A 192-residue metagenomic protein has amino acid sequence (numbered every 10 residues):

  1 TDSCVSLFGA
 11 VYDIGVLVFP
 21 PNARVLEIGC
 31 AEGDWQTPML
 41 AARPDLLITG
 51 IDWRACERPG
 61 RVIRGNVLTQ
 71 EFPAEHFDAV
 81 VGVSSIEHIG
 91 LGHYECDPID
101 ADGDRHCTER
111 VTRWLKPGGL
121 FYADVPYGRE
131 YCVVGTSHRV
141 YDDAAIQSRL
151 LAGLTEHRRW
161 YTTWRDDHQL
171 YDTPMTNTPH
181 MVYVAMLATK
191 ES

Functional and structural regions predicted by a protein language model:
T1-P21: Class I SAM-dependent methyltransferase Rossmann-like catalytic core, especially the SAM/SAH-binding loop
G29-Q70: Class I SAM-dependent methyltransferase SAM/SAH-binding core
L68-V81: A short acidic, Gly/Pro-enriched loop at the edge of an enzyme's catalytic core that lines a small-molecule cofactor
V81-I86, G90: A conserved beta-strand element that flanks and buttresses the S-adenosyl-L-methionine
L91-D104, C132-R139: Short, flexible/disordered intra-domain loops and linkers
P98-L120: A short glycine-rich, Lys/Arg-flanked "PGG" loop and its adjoining helix->strand segment in the class I
A123, G128-S148: Acceptor-substrate binding/catalytic loop of class I
D143-E191: Class I S-adenosyl-L-methionine
